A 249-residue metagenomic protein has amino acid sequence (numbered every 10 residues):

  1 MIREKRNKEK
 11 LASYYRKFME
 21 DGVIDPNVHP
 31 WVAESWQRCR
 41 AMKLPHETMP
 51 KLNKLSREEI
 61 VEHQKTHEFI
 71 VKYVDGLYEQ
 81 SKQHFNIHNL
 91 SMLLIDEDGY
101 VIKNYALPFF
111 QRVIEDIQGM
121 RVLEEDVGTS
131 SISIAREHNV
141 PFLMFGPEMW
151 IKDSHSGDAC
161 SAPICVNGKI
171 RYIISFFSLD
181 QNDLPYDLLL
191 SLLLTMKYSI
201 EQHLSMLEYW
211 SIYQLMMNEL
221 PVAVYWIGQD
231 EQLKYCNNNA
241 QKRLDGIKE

Functional and structural regions predicted by a protein language model:
M1-K65, S161, C165-D187: Short, low-complexity N-terminal regulatory "tails/caps" that precede and couple sensory modules
E47-Y105: Long amphipathic N-terminal alpha/beta scaffold segment
V74-L93, M206-Y235: Sensory modules in modular signal-transduction proteins
H88, E97, I102, E115-M196 (+2 more regions): Sensory/regulatory domains in signal-transduction proteins
A106, D230, K234-K242: PAS/LOV sensory domain surfaces, especially short acidic/polar patches at coil-to-helix junctions
R112: Divalent metal-dependent catalytic cores for phosphoryl transfer on phosphate-bearing substrates
P185-L188, Y198-I212: Signal-transducing alpha-helical linker
